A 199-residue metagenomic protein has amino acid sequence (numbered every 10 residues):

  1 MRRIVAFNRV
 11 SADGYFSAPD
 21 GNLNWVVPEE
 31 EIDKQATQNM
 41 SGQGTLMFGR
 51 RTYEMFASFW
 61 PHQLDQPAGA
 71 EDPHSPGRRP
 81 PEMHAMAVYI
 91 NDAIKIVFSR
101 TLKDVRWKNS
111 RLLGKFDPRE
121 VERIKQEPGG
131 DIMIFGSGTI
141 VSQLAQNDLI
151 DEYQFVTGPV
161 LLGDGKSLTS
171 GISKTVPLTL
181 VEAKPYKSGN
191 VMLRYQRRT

Functional and structural regions predicted by a protein language model:
M1-T199: Enzymes that bind and transform nitrogen-containing heteroaromatic metabolites
